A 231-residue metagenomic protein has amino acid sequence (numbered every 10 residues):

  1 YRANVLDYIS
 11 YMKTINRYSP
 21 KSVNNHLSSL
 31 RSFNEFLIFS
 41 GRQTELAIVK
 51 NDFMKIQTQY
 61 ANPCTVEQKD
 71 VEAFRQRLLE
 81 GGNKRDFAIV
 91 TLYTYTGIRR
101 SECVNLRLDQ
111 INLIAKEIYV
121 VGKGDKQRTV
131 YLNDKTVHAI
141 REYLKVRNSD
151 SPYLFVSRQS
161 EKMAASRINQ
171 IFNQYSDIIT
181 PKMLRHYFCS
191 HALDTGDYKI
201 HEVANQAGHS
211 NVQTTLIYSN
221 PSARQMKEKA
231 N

Functional and structural regions predicted by a protein language model:
Y1-N231: Conserved catalytic core of the tyrosine transesterase superfamily
